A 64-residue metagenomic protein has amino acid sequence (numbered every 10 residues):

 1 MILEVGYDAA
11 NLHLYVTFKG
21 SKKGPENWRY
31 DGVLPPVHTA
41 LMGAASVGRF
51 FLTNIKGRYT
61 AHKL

Functional and structural regions predicted by a protein language model:
M1-L64: Acidic/histidine-enriched, beta-strand-rich ligand/metal-binding domains
